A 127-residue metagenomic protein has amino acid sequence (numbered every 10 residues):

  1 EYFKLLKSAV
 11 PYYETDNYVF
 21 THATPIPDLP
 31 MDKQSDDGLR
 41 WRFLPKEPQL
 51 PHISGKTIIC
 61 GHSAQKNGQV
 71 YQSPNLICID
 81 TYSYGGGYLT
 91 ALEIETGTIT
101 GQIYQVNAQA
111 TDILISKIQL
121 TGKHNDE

Functional and structural regions predicted by a protein language model:
E1-C78, Y82-G87, I94-A108: Acidic, His/Gly-enriched loop-helix segments that form or flank divalent-metal centers in metallo-dependent hydrolases
T98, Q102-D126: Conserved glycine-rich phosphate/nucleotide-binding loop and adjacent Mg2+-coordinating catalytic segment
